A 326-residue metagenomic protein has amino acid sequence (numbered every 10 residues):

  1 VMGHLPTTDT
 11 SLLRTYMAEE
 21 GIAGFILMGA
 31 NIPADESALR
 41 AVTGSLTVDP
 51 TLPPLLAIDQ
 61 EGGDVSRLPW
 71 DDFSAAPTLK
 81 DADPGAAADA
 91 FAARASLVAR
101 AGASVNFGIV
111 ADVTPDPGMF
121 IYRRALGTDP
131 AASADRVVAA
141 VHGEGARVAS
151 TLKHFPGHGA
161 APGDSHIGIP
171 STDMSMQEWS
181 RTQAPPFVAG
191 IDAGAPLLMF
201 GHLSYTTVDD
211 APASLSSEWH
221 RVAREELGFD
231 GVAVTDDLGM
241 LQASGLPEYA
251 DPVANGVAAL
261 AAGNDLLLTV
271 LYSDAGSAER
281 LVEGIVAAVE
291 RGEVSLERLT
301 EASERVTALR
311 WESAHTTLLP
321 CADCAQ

Functional and structural regions predicted by a protein language model:
V1-A23, S244-Q326: Preference for extracellular/luminal or secreted protein segments
V1-L5, A23-L27, P54-E61, V105-I109 (+5 more regions): Hydrophobic faces of well-ordered beta-strands that scaffold small-molecule active sites in alpha/beta enzyme cores
V1-L56, G63-R67, L260, Q326: N-terminal hydrophobic targeting/anchoring segments and the immediately downstream early-domain regions of hydrolases
P33-G44, A132-A287, E293-V294: Second-shell residues forming the walls of enzyme active-site clefts
D35-A38, D81-A93, A131-D135: Glycine-rich anion/phosphate-binding loops
T47-D72, A90-V113, S133-G157: Glycine-rich, aromatic-flanked loop segments that form ligand/cofactor-binding clefts across common enzyme folds
D72-P84, G127: A charged helix-plus-loop insertion that forms the helical arch/lid used to bind and gate nucleic-acid substrates
S104-A125, H154-T172: Short glycine/serine-rich loop/turn segments
